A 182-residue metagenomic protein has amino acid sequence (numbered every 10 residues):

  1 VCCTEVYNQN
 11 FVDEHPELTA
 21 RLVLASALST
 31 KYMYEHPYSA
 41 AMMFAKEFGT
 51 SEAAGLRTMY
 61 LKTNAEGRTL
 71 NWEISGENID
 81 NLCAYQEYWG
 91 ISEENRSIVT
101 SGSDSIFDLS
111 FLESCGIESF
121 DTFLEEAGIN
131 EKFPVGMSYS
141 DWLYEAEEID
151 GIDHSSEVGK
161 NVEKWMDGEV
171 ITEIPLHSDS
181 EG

Functional and structural regions predicted by a protein language model:
V1, Y7, R68, N95-R96 (+1 more regions): Generic structural signal for short, flexible, solvent-exposed coil/loop and linker residues
V1-C2, M42, D80, G182: Bilobed "Venus flytrap"/periplasmic-binding protein-like clamshell domains and structurally analogous long
C2-C3, C83, C115: Generic recognition of cysteine residues
C2-L18: A bilobed periplasmic-binding-protein/Venus flytrap-type ligand-binding module shared by bacterial periplasmic
V6, N10-F11, N71-E73, S105-I106 (+1 more regions): Residue-level preference for alpha-helix termini and adjacent loops
Q9-N10, I74-N78, S114-D121: Short, structured secondary-structure boundary patches
E14-S97: Secondary-structure end/capping motifs
E87-E181: Conserved C-terminal helix/tail region of periplasmic/extracytoplasmic solute-binding proteins
